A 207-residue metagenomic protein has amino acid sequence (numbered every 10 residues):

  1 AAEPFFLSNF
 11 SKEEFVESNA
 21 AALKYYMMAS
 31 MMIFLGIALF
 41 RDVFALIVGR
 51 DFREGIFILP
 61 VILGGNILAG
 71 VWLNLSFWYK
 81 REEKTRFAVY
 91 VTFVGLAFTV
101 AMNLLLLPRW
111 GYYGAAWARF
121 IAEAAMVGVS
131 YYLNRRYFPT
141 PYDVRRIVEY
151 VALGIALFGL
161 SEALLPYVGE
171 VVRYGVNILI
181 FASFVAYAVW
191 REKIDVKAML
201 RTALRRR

Functional and structural regions predicted by a protein language model:
A1, F5, F10-E14, Y137-V151 (+2 more regions): Interhelical loop/hinge segments that connect adjacent transmembrane helices in multipass membrane
A1-K24, S76-R81: Helix-loop junctions and terminal segments of transmembrane helices in multi-pass membrane transport/translocation
A1-P4, S8, D42, L46 (+4 more regions): Short helix-terminus and kink motifs of transmembrane alpha helices, predominantly at the cytoplasmic interface
S8, L46, R81, P108 (+3 more regions): Transmembrane helix-loop junction
K12-E13, E17, E82-K84, R135-V144 (+1 more regions): Membrane-interface helix-boundary motifs at transmembrane edges
N19-A69, V100-L104, A163-P166: Alpha-helical transmembrane segments of multi-pass membrane transport and lipid-handling proteins
L39, F57-E83, F87-L107, Y112-R135 (+2 more regions): Short runs within selected transmembrane alpha-helices of multi-pass transporters and secretion channels
E162-R207: Membrane-proximal transmembrane or re-entrant/amphipathic helices at the cytosolic face
